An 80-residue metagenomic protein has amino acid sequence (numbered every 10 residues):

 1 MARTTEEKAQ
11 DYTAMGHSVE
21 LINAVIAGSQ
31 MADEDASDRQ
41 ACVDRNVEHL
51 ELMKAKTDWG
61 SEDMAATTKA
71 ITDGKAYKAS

Functional and structural regions predicted by a protein language model:
M1-V25, A79-S80: Short, intrinsically disordered N-terminal pre-domain segments
A2, E6, Q10, Q40 (+3 more regions): Alpha-helical tetratricopeptide repeat
H17-E20, A27-A41, K54-A65: Charged, low-complexity interaction regions
I22, S29, V43-M53, T67 (+1 more regions): Generic L/I/V-rich hydrophobic alpha-helical segments across diverse proteins
K56, Y77-S80: Amphipathic alpha-helical interaction surfaces
